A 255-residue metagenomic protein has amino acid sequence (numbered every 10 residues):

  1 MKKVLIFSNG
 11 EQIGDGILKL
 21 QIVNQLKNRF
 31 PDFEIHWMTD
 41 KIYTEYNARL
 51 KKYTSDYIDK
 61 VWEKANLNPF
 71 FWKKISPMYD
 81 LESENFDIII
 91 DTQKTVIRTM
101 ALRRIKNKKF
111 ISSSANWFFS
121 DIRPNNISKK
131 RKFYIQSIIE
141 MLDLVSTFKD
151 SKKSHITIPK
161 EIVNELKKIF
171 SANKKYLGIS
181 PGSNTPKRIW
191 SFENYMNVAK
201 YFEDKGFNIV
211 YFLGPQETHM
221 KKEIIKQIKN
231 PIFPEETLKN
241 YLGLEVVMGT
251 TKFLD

Functional and structural regions predicted by a protein language model:
M1-K3, I162-L177: Nucleotide-sugar donor-binding and catalytic loop/hinge architecture of NDP-sugar-dependent glycosyltransferases
M1-Q12, I179: Nucleotide-activated donor-dependent transferases that construct or modify glycoconjugates
K3, D32-H36, K109, F207-I209: Residues at the starts of beta-strands that form the adenosine-phosphate
S8-G10, D32-W72, K229-P231: Conserved nucleotide-sugar phosphate-binding/catalytic loop shared by glycosyltransferases and other
S8-L20, T44, D91, N184-S191: A short, glycine/small-residue-rich beta-strand->loop->alpha-helix junction that serves as a flexible
G16-L26, R49-Y53, V198: Short amphipathic alpha-helix
K60-H155, Y176-S180: Conserved nucleotide-diphosphate donor binding/catalytic pocket of glycan-assembly enzymes
F192-D255: Donor-binding and catalytic core of enzymes assembling or modifying cell-surface/extracellular glycoconjugates
